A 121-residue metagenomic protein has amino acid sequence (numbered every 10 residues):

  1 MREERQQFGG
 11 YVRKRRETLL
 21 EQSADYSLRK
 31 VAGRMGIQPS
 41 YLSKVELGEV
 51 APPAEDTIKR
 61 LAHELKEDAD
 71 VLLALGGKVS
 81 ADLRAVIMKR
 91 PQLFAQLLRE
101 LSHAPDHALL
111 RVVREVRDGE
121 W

Functional and structural regions predicted by a protein language model:
M1-A24: A short, Lys/Arg-rich alpha-helix, primarily the initiator
R13, R29, K59: Residues within the helices of the helix-turn-helix
R16, E46, T57, G76: DNA major-groove recognition helix of helix-turn-helix
E21-K44, A74: Short alpha-helical DNA-recognition segment
E21-Q22, E49-A54, S80-D82: Short, solvent-exposed alpha-helical "recognition" segments
G36, A54-V71: DNA major-groove recognition helix of helix-turn-helix/homeodomain DNA-binding modules
D68-G76, S80: Amphipathic protein-protein interaction modules
G77-W121: Interfacial/linker helices and their anchor residues that mediate assembly or domain coupling
